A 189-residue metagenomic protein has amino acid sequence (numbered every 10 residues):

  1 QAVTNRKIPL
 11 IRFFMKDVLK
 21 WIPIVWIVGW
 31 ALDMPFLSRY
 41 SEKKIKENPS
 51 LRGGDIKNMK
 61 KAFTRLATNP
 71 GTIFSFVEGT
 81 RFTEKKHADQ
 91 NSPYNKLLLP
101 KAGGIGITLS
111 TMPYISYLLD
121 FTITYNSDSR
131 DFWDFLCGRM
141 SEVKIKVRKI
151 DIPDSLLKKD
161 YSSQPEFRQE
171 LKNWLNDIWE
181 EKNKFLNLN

Functional and structural regions predicted by a protein language model:
T4-K57: Membrane-interfacial amphipathic helices and adjacent loop/beta segments that form the lipid-substrate binding surface
L19, P23-Y40, A67-K159: A cross-family acyltransferase "interaction/gating" segment
K46-G53, N95, S162-P165, Q169: Charge-dense, low-complexity intrinsically disordered segments
G53-K60, K101-G103: Well-ordered, non-membrane alpha-helical segments in soluble/globular domains
N58-T68: Short amphipathic alpha-helices and their capping/turn segments at secondary-structure boundaries
K158-N189: Accessory terminal regions of nucleic-acid processing enzymes
